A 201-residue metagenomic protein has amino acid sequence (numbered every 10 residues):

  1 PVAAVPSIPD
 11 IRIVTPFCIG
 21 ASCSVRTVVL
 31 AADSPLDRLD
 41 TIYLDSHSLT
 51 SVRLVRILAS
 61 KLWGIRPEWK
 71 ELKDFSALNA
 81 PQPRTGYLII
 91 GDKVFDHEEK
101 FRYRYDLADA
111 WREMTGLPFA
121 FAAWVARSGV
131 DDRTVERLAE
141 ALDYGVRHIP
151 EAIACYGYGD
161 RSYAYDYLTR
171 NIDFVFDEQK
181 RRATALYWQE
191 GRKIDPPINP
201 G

Functional and structural regions predicted by a protein language model:
P1-G201: Domain-level signature for soluble enzymes in the chorismate/prephenate branch of the shikimate pathway
